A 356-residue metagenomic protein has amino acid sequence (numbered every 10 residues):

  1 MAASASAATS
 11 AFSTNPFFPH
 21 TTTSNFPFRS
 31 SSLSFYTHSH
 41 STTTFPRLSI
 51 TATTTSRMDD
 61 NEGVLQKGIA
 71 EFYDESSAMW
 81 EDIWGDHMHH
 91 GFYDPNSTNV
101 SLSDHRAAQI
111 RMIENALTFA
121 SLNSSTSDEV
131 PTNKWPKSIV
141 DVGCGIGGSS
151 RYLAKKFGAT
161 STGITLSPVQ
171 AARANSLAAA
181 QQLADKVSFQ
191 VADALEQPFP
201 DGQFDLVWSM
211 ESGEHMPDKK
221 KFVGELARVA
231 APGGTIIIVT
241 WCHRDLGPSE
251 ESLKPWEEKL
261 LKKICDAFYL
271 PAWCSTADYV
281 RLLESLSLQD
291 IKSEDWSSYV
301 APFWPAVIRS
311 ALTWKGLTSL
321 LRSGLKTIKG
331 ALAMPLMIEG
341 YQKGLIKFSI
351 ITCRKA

Functional and structural regions predicted by a protein language model:
M1-H38: N-terminal chloroplast transit peptides
P27-I83: N-terminal auxiliary segments of SAM/dcSAM-dependent transferases
H87-K137: Conserved alpha-helix/loop element of class I SAM-dependent methyltransferases that forms part of the SAM/SAH-binding
E129-E196: Class I SAM-dependent methyltransferase SAM/SAH-binding core
L195-V207: A short acidic, Gly/Pro-enriched loop at the edge of an enzyme's catalytic core that lines a small-molecule cofactor
D205-D218: A short SAM/SAH-binding and catalytic strip from SAM-dependent methyltransferases
K220-T235: A short glycine-rich, Lys/Arg-flanked "PGG" loop and its adjoining helix->strand segment in the class I
C242, S249-F348, R354-A356: Substrate-binding/catalytic lobe of Class I Rossmann-like enzymes that use SAM or dcSAM, i.e., the mid-to-C-terminal
